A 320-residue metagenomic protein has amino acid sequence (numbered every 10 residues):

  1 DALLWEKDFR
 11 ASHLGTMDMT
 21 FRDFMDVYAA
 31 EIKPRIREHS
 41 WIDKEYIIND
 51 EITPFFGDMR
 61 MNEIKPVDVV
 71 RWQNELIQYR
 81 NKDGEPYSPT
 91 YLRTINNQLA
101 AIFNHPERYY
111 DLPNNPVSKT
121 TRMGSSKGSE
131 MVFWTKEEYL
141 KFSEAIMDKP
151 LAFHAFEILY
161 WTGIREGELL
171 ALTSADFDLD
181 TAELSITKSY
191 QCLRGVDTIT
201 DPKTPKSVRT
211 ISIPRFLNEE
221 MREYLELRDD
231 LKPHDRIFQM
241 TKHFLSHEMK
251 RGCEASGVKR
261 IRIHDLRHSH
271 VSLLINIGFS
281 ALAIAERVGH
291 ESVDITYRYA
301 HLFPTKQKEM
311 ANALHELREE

Functional and structural regions predicted by a protein language model:
D1-M19, P34-R35: N-terminal helical hairpins
A30-P113, G128, P150, Q239-H243 (+1 more regions): N-terminal core-binding DNA-recognition domain of tyrosine site-specific recombinases/integrases
E85-P89, R93-I95, R108-L172, L179-D180 (+4 more regions): Basic, Lys/Arg- and aromatic-enriched nucleic-acid-binding interface segment
T90, R108, L151, E157 (+5 more regions): C-terminal catalytic core of tyrosine-transesterase DNA break-rejoin enzymes
P116, K141-A145, G195-D201, H301-E320: DNA/chromatin major-groove-contacting recognition/catalytic segments
R122, A171-E223, D235: Conserved tyrosine-mediated DNA breakage-rejoining catalytic core shared by Y-recombinases
F133, Y190, N218, H243 (+2 more regions): Catalytic-site neighborhood detector that most strongly recognizes the C-terminal catalytic loop/helix of tyrosine
K136-L140, S189-C192, P214-K259: Active-site/catalytic core of tyrosine-dependent DNA strand-transfer enzymes
